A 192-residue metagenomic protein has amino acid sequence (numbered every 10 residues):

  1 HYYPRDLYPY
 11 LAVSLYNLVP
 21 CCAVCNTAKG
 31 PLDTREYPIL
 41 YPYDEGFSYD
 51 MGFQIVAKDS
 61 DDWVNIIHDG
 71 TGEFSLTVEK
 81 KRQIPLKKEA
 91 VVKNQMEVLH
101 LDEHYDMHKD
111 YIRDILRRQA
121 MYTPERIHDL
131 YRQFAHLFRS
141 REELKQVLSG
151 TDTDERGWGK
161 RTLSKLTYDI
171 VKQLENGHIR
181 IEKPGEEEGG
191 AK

Functional and structural regions predicted by a protein language model:
H1-L18, P31-R35, Y41-F47: Histidine-centered nuclease catalytic patch
C21: The −1 position to Zn-ligating cysteines in a subset of zinc-ribbon hairpins
V24-C25: Short Cys/His-rich metal-coordination motifs, predominantly Zn2+-binding knuckles/fingers
A28-E97: Domain-level detector of nuclease and nuclease-like folds in predominantly extracellular/periplasmic contexts
G70-K192: C-terminal, charged low-complexity interaction regions
